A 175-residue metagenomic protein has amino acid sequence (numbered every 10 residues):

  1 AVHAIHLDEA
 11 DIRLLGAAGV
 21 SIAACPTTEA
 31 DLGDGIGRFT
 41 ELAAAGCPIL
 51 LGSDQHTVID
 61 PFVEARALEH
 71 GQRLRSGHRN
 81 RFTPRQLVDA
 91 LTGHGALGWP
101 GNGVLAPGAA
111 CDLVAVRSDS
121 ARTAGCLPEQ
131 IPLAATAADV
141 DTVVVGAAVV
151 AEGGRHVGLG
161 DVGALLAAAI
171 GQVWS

Functional and structural regions predicted by a protein language model:
V2-S120: Active-site-adjacent C-terminal substructures of enzyme catalytic domains
V88, T92-S175: Active-site microenvironment of metallo-dependent hydrolases
